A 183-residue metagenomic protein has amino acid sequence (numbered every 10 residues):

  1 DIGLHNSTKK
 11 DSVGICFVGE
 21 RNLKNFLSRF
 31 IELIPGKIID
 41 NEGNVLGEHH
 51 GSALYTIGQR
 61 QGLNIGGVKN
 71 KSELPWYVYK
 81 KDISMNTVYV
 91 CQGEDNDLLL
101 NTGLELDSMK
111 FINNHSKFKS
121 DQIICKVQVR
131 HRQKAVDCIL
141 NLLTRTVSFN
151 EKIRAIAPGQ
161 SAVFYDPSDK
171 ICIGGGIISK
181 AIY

Functional and structural regions predicted by a protein language model:
D1-Y183: AMP-forming adenylation/ATP pyrophosphatase catalytic core
